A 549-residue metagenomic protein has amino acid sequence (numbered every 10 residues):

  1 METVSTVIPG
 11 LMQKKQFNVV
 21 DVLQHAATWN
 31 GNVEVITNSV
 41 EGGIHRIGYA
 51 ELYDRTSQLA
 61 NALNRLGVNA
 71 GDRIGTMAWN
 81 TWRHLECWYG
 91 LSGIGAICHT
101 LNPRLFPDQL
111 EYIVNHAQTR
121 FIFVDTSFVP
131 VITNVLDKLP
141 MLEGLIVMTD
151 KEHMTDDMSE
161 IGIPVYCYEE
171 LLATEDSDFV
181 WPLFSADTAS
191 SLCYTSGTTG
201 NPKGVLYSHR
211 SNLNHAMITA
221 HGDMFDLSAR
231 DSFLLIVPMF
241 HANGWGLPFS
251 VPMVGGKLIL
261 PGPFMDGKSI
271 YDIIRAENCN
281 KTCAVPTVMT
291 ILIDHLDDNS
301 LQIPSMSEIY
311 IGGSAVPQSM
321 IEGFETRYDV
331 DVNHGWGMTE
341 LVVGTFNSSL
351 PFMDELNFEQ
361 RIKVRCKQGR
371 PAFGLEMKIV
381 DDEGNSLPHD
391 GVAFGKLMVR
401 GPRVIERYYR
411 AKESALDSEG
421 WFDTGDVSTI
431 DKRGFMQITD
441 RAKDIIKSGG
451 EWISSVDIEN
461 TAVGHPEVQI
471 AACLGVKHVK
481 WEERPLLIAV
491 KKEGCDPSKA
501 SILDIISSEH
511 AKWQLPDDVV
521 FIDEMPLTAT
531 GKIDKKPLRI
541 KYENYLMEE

Functional and structural regions predicted by a protein language model:
I8-F17, T133, H153-A189: Flexible, low-complexity linker/hinge segments
V22-Q24, R65-L66, G93-E170, N278 (+1 more regions): Structural core segment of the AMP-binding/adenylate-forming
V35-T81, L85-Y89, F106-E111, C167-E169: Conserved AMP-binding/adenylate-forming core of the ANL superfamily
L63-V68, E175-T188, L192-L234, G246 (+1 more regions): Conserved adenylate-forming
L105, E111, I122-V124, R275 (+7 more regions): AMP-binding/adenylate-forming catalytic core of the ANL superfamily
Y166, A276-A284, D294-K363, E376 (+2 more regions): Gly/Ser/Thr-rich phosphate-binding loop
L213-S232, F240-N280, H295: Conserved AMP-binding/adenylation subdomain of ANL enzymes
P371-M398, K432-R433, C495-K499, D534: Conserved beta-loop-beta connector loops within the AMP-binding
